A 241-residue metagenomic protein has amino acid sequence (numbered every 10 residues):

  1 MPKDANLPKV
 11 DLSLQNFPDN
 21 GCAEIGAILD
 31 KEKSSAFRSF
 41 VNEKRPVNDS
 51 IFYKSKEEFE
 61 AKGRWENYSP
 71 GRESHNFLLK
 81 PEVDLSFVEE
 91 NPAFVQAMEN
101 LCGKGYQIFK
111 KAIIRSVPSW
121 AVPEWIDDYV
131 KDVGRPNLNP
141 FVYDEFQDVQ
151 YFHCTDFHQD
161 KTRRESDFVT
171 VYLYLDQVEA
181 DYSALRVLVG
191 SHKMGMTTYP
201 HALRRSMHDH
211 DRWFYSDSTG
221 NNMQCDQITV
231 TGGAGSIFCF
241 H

Functional and structural regions predicted by a protein language model:
M1-D19, G26-F157: Non-heme Fe(II)-dependent double-stranded beta-helix
K3-N6, V178-H241: Double-stranded beta-helix
C22, F152-C154, S166-Y172, Y182 (+1 more regions): Extracellular structured ligand-interaction cores
L29-K31, I114-S119, T162, Q177-A180 (+2 more regions): Short, solvent-exposed loop/turn segments at secondary-structure junctions
P81-F87, F157-D160, S216-T229: Active-site rim elements
F94, G103, F157-F168, C225-D226 (+1 more regions): A short beta-loop-beta micro-motif enriched in histidine and acidic residues
K111-A112, V171-L173: A structural signal for short, well-ordered beta-strand segments
F141-F146, H158-R163, L173-A184, G190-H192: Active-site region of the double-stranded beta-helix
